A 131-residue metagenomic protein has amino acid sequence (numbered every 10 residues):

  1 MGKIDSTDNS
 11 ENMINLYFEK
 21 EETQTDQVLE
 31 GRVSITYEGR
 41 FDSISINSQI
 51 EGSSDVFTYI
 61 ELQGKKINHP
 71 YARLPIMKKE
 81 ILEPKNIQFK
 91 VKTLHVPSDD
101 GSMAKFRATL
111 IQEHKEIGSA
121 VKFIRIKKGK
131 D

Functional and structural regions predicted by a protein language model:
M1-D131: N-terminal onset of structured domains
